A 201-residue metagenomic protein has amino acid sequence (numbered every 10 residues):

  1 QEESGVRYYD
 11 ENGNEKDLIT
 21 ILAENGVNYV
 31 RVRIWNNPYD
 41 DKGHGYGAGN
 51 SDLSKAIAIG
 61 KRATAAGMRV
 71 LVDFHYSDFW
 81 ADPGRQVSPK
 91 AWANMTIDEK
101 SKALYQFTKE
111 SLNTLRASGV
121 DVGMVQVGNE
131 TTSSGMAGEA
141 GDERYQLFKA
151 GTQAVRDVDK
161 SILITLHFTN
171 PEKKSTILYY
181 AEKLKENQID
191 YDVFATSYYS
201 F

Functional and structural regions predicted by a protein language model:
Q1-R69, H75-A103, A195: N-terminal substrate-binding region of glycoside hydrolase catalytic domains
Y46, N50-K55, A81-Y191, Y198-F201: Active-site cleft segment of glycoside hydrolase catalytic domains centered on the general acid/base Glu
V70-L71, D159: Long, hydrophobic, amphipathic alpha-helical segments used as structural scaffolds
